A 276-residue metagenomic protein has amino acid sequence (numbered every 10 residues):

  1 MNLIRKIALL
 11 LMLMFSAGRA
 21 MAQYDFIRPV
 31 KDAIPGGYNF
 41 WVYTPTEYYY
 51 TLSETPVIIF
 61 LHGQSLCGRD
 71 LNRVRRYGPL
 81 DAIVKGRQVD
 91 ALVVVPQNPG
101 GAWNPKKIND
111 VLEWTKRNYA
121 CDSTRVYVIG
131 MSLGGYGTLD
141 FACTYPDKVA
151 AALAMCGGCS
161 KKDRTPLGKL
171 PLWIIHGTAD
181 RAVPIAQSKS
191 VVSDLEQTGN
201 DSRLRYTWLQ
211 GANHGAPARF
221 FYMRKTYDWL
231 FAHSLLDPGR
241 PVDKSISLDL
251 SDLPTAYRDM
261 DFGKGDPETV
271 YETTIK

Functional and structural regions predicted by a protein language model:
M1-Y24: Bacterial Sec-dependent N-terminal signal peptides
A20-V57, A91, Y136, F141 (+3 more regions): A domain-start/cap signature at the N-terminus of enzymes
T46-S53, A102-S132: Gly/Ser-rich "nucleophile elbow"/oxyanion-hole loop immediately N-terminal to the catalytic nucleophile in hydrolases
T55-V57, L61-N109: Active-site machinery of serine-nucleophile hydrolases
P79, T178-L204: Active-site-adjacent alpha-helix of alpha/beta-hydrolase-fold enzymes
T115-N118, T124-G168: Primarily recognizes the serine-hydrolase "nucleophile elbow" in alpha/beta-hydrolase and SGNH/GDSL folds
G168, W173-H176, D180: Short beta-strand/loop motif that positions the catalytic acidic residue of the alpha/beta-hydrolase fold
G177, Y206-A216: Histidine-bearing beta->alpha loop at or near hydrolase active sites
